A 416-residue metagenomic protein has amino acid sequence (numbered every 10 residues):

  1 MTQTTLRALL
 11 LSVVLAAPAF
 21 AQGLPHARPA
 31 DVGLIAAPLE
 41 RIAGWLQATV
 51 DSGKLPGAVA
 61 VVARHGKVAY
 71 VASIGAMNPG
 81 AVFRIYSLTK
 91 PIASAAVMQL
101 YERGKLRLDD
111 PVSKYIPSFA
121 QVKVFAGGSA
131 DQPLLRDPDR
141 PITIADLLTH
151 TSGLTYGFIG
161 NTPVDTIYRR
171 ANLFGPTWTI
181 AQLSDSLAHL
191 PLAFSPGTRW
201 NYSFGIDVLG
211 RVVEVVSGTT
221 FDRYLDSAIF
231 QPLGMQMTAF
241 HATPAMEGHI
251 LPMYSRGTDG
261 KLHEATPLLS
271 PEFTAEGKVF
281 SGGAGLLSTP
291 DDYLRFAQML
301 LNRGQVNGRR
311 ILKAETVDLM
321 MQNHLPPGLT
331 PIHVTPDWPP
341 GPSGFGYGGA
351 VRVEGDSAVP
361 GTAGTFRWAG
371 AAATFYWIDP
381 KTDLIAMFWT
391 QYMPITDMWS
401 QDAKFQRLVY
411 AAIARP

Functional and structural regions predicted by a protein language model:
A8-P18: Bacterial N-terminal signal peptides
A27-Y86, K105-R107, Q121-P133, P271 (+1 more regions): Short, conserved catalytic-motif segment at the N-terminal edge
E40-Q47, A60, G66, F83-I116 (+4 more regions): Active-site SXXK
G75-M77, Y392-I395: A short acidic/small-residue loop/turn micro-motif
P117, V122-P360: Short, surface-exposed loop or secondary-structure junction motifs that flank catalytic or metal-binding residues
T365, A372-I385: Short, surface-exposed beta-strand/loop micro-motifs that present aromatic residues
